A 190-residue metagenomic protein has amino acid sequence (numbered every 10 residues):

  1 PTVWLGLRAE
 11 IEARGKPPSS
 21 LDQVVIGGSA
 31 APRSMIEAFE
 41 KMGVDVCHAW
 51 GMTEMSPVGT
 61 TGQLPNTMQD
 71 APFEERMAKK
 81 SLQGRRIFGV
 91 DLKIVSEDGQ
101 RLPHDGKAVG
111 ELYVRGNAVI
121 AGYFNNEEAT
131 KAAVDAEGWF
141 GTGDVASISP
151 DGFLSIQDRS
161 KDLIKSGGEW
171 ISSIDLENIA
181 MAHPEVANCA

Functional and structural regions predicted by a protein language model:
L5-A78, D91, D98-P103: Gly/Ser/Thr-rich phosphate-binding loop
E10, E137, H183-P184: Acidic-histidine catalytic/liganding microenvironments
S20, G89, E185-N188: Glycine-centered tight turns that cap/initiate beta-strands
G28, G51, G84, D144 (+1 more regions): Active-site glycine-centered loops adjacent to acidic/histidine catalytic or metal-binding residues that shape
E75-K80, D105, V119-G143, S160-K161 (+1 more regions): Conserved ANL (AMP-binding/adenylate-forming) active-site segment centered on the GW(Y/F)…HTG consensus within
L82-G89, F140: Short coil-to-beta-strand transition motifs
R86-Y113, A132-A133, P150-D151: Conserved beta-loop-beta connector loops within the AMP-binding
G116, A121-G122, K131, V145-A190: AMP-binding/adenylate-forming catalytic core of the ANL superfamily
